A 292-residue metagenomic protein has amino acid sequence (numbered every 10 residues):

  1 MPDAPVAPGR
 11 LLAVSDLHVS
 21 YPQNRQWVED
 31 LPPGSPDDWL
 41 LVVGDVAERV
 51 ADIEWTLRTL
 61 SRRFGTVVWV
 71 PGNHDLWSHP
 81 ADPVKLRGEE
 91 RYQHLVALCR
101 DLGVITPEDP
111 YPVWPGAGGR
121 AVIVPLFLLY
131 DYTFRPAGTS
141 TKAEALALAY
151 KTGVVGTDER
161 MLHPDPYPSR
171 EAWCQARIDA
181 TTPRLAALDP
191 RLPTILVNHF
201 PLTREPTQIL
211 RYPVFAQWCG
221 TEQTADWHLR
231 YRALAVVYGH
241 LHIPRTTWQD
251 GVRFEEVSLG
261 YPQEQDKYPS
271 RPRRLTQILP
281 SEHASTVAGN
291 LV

Functional and structural regions predicted by a protein language model:
M1-W69, D75-P80, Y167, S281: N-terminal active-site segment of His-dependent metallophosphoesterases
D3-L12, Y111-P125, W248-R253: Beta-strand-turn-beta hairpins that frame and shape the catalytic cleft of phosphate-ester-processing enzymes
P5-P8, L102, Q208-L210, V214-L234 (+1 more regions): Binuclear metal-dependent phosphoesterase catalytic core
A13-S15, L40-D45, V68-N73, T106-P110 (+4 more regions): Active-site neighborhood of phospho(di)ester-bond hydrolases with catalytic His/Asp-centered motifs
V19, H74-L76, V113, L128-D131 (+3 more regions): Short, solvent-exposed loop/turn segments at secondary-structure junctions
Q23-W27, V46-R62, H74-L102, P115-G118 (+3 more regions): Metal-dependent catalytic neighborhoods of phosphoester/phosphodiester hydrolases
L98-I105, W114, T181-P193, D226-L234: A structural motif corresponding to the C-terminal end of an alpha-helix and its immediate exit/capping segment
V122-I195, L202-R211: Active-site-proximal loop/helix segment associated with metal-binding centers of metalloenzymes
